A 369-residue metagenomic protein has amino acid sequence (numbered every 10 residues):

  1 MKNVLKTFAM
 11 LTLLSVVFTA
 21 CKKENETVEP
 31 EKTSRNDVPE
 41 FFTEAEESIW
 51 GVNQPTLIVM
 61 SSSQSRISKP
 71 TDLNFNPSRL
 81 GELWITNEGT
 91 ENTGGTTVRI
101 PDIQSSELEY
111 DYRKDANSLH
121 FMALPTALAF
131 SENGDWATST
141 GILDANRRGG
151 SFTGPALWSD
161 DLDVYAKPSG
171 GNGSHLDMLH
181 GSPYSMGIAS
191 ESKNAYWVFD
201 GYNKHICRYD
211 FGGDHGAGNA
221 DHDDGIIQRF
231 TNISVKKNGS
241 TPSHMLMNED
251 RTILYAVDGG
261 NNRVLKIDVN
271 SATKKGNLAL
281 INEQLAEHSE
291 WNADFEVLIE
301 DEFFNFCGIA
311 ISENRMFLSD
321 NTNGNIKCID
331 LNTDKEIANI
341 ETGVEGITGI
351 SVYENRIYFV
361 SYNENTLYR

Functional and structural regions predicted by a protein language model:
S15-V52: Bacterial Sec-dependent N-terminal signal peptides
P39, W84-R113: Beta-propeller domains
Q64-L80, L119-G134, H175-A195, R229-T252 (+3 more regions): Beta-rich, blade/repeat-based domains predominating in secreted/periplasmic proteins but also intracellular
S78, T86-T90, T140-L143, D200-N203 (+6 more regions): Short loop/turn segments immediately following the C-termini of beta-strands
G81-T86, D135-S139, A195-F199, I253-A256 (+3 more regions): Conserved beta-propeller blade signature
R99-L108, W158-P168, Y209-D221, K266-L285 (+1 more regions): Short loop/turn segments immediately following beta-strands, especially the blade-tip and inter-blade linker loops
P101-G134, T140-G141: Blade-loop segments of beta-propeller domains
